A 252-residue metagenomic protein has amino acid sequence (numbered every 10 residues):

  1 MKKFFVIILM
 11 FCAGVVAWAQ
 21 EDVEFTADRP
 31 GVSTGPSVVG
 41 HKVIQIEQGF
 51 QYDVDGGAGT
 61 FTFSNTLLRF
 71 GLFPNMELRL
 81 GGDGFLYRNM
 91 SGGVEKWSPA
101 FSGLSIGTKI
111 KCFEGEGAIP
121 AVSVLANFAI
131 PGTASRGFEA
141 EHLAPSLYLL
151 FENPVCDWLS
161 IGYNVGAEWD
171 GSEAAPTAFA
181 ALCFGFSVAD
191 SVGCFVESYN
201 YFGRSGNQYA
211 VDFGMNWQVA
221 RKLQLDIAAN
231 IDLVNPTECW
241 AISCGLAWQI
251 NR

Functional and structural regions predicted by a protein language model:
F4-A13: Sec-dependent N-terminal signal peptides
V15-A19: Sec/Tat signal peptide C-region and signal peptidase I cleavage site
Q20-R252: Transmembrane beta-barrel domains of Gram-negative outer membranes and organellar outer membranes
